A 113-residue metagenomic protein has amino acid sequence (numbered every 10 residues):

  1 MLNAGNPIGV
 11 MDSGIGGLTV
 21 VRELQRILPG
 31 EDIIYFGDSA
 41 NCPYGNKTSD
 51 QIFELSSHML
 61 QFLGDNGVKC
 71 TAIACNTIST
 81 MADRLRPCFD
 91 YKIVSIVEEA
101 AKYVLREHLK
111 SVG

Functional and structural regions predicted by a protein language model:
M1-G113: Non-catalytic structural scaffold of enzyme domains
